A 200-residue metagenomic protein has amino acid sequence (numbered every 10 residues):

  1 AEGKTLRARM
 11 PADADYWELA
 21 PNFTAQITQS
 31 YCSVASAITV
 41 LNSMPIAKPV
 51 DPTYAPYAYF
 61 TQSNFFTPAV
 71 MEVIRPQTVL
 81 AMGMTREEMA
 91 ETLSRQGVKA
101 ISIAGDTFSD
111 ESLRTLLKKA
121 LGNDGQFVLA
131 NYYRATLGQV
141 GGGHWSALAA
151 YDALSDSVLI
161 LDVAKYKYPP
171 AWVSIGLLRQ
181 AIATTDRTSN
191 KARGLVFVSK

Functional and structural regions predicted by a protein language model:
A1-G83: Active-site-adjacent structural segments surrounding the nucleophilic cysteine of cysteine proteases and isopeptidases
T28, S33-A37, T85-M89, S109 (+2 more regions): Stable alpha-helical elements in mature extracytoplasmic
Q29-S30, T39, D106-S109, Y133-L137 (+2 more regions): Solvent-exposed loop/turn segments at secondary-structure junctions within structured extracellular/periplasmic domains
I38-A47, T92-Q96, K119-N123, L154 (+1 more regions): Structured segments of extracytoplasmic/periplasmic soluble domains in secreted or envelope-associated proteins
Y59-F108, G122, L129-A130, W145: Acidic/His-rich structured neighborhood in mature extracellular/periplasmic domains
F108-L159: Active-site-adjacent substructure of cysteine-protease-like catalytic cores
A153-K200: Noncatalytic regulatory segments and standalone regulatory/sensor domains
